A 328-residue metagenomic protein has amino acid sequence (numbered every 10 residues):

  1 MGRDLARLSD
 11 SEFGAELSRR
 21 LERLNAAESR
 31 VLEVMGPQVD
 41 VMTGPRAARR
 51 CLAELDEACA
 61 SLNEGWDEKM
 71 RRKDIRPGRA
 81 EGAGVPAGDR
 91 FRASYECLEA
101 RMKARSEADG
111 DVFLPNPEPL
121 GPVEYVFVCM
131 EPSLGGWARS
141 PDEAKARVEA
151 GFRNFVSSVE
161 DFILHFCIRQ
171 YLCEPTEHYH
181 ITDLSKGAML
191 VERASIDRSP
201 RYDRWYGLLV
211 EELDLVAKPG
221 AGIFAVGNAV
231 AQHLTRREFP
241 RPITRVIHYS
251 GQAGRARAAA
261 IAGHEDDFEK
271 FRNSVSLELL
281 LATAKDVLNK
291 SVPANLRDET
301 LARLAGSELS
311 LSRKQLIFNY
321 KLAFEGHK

Functional and structural regions predicted by a protein language model:
G2-F224, N228-R237, P242-I243, G251 (+3 more regions): A polyanion-binding, active-site-adjacent surface
N25, S291-K328: C-terminal accessory extensions appended to soluble enzyme cores
L208-L215, V275, D286-N289, N295-L301: Membrane-proximal helix-turn-helix segments that form the acceptor-binding/catalytic region of lipid-linked
F239-V287: Short, flexible loop segments at boundaries between secondary-structure elements
